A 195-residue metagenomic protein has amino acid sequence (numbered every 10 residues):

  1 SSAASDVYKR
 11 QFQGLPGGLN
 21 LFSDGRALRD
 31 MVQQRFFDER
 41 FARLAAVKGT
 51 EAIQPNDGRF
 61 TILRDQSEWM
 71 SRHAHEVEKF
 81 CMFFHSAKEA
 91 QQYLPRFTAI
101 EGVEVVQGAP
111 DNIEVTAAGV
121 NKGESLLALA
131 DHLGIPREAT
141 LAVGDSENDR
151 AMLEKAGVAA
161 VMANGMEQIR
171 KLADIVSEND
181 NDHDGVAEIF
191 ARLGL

Functional and structural regions predicted by a protein language model:
S1-Y8: Short, small-residue-biased leader/transition segments that mark boundaries at the very start of proteins
S2, F83, A159: Short gly/ser-rich anion-binding loops that grip negatively charged ligand groups
A4, V77-E78, A156, A173: Short, well-ordered alpha-helix to beta-strand connector turns
R10-Q11, L15-G18, F22-V143: Conserved acidic, metal-coordinating active-site core of Asp-based, Mg2+-dependent phosphoryl-transfer enzymes
T98, I113-L195: Mg2+-dependent phosphoryl-transfer enzymes with acidic/Ser/Thr/Gly-rich catalytic loops
